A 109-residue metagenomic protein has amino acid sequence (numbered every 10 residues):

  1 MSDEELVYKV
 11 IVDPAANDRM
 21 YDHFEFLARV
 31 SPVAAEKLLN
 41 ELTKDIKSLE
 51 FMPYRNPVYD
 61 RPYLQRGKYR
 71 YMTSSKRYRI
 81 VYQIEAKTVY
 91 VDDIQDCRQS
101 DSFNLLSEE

Functional and structural regions predicted by a protein language model:
M1-E41: Arg/Lys-rich, positively charged N-terminal/basic patches that mediate binding to nucleic acids
R19, H23-F26, D45-S48, Y71-S74 (+1 more regions): Residue-level recognition of specific faces of alpha-helices
R29, V33, F51, R55-V58 (+1 more regions): Charged, solvent-exposed alpha-helical segments that act as regulatory interaction surfaces
L38-E50: Compact soluble domain cores
K44, M52-K87: Basic/aromatic recognition patch in beta-strand/loop cores that engages polyanionic ligands
S74-R79, Q83-E109: Enriched for short, Lys/Arg-rich terminal
